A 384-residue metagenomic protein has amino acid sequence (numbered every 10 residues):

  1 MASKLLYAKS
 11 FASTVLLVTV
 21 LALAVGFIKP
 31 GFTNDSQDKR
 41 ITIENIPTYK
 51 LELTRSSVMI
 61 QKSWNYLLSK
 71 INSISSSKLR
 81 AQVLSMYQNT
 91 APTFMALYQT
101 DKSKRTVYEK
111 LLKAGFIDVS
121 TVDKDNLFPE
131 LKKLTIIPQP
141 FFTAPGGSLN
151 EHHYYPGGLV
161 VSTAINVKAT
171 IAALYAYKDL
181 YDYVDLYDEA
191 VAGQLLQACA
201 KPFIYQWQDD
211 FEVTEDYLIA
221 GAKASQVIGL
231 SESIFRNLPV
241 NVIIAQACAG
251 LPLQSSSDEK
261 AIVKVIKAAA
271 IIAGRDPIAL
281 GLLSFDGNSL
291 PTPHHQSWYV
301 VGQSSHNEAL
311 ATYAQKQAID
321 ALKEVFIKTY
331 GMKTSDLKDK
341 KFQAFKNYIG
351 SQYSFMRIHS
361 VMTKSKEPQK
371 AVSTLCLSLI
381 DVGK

Functional and structural regions predicted by a protein language model:
A2-T33: Classical Sec-dependent N-terminal signal peptides that target proteins to the secretory pathway
A12, T19, L67, I71-K78 (+7 more regions): Short, flexible helical or helix-coil boundary motifs
S13, E52, S56-M59, S63 (+7 more regions): Non-membrane alpha-helical secondary structure
F32-I46, Q296-K384: Non-catalytic terminal regions of proteins
D38-T214: Acidic/His-rich, divalent-metal-binding segments that scaffold phosphate/diphosphate chemistry
S73-S76, T100, S256-K260, T363-P368 (+1 more regions): Intrinsic-disorder/low-complexity, polar/charged segments
G147, Y155, V161-S162, K178-D320 (+1 more regions): Divalent metal-dependent catalytic cores for phosphoryl transfer on phosphate-bearing substrates
